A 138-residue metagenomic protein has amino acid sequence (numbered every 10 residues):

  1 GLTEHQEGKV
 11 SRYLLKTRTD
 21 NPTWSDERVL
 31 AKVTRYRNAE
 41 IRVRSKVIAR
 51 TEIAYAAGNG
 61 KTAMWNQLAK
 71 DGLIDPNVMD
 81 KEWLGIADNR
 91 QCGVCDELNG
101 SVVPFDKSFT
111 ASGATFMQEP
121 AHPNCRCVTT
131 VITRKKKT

Functional and structural regions predicted by a protein language model:
G1-N124, T130-T138: Domain-core detector
